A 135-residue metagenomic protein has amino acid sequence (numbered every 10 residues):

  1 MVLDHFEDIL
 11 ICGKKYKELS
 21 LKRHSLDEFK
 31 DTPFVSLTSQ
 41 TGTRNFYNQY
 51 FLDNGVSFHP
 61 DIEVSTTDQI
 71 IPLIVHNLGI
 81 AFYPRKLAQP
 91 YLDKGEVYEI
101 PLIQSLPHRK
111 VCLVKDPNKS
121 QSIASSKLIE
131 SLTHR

Functional and structural regions predicted by a protein language model:
M1-F34: Flexible hinge/capping segments at coil-to-helix
M1-I9, K94-P107: Short beta-strand->loop
C12, S36-T38, K115: Short beta-strand/turn micro-motifs composed of small residues that flank or help shape donor/cofactor-binding pockets
K14, R85-L87, I103-Q104, V111: Short secondary-structure boundary segments
E18-S20, P33-N54, Q121-S125, I129: Secondary-structure junction motif
F46-I100: Hydrophobic hinge/microswitch elements
Y98-R135: A late-sequence structural motif
